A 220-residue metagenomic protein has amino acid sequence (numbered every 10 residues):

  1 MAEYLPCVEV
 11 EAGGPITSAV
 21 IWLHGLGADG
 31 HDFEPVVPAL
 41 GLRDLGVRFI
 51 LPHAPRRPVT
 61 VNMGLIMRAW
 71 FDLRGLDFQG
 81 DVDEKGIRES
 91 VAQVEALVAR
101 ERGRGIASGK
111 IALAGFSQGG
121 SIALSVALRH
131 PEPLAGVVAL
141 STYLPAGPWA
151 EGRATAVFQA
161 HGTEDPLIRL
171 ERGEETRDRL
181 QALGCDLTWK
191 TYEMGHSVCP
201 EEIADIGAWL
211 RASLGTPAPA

Functional and structural regions predicted by a protein language model:
M1-A112: Serine-hydrolase catalytic machinery in alpha/beta-hydrolase-like enzymes
S18, T155-A156: Alpha/beta-hydrolase fold active-site loops
G25, S117, Y143, T163 (+1 more regions): Residue-level signal for short, function-critical loop segments
P52-H53, A114, V138-S141, A160 (+1 more regions): Alpha/beta-hydrolase-fold catalytic nucleophile elbow
R102, A107-A154: Primarily recognizes the serine-hydrolase "nucleophile elbow" in alpha/beta-hydrolase and SGNH/GDSL folds
F158-H161, D165: Short beta-strand/loop motif that positions the catalytic acidic residue of the alpha/beta-hydrolase fold
E171-A220: C-terminal catalytic histidine-bearing segment of alpha/beta-hydrolase fold enzymes
